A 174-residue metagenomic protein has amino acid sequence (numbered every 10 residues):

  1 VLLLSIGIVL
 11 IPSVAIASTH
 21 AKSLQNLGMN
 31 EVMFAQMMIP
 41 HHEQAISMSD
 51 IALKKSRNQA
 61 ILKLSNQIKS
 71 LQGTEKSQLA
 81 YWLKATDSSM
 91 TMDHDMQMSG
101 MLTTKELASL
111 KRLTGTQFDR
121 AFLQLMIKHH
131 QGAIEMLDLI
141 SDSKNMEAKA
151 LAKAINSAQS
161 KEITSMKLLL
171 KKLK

Functional and structural regions predicted by a protein language model:
V1-L2, E106: Alpha-helical structural motif
L2-P12: Bacterial N-terminal signal peptides
S13-K174: All-alpha RGS (Regulator of G-protein Signaling) helical domain and cognate RGS-like helical scaffolds
